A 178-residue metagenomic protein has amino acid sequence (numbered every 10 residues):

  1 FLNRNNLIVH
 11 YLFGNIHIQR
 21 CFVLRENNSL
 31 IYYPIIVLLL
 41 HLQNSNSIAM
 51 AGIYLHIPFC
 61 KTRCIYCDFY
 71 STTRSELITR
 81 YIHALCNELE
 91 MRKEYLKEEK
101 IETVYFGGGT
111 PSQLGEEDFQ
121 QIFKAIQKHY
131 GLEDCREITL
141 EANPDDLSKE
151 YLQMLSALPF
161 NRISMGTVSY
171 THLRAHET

Functional and structural regions predicted by a protein language model:
L2, L7, L12, S29 (+2 more regions): Short hydrophobic targeting helices and cationic amphipathic motifs that mediate membrane/organellar targeting
N15-H17: Intrinsic low-complexity, disordered N-terminal segments enriched in polar/charged/small residues
S45-G52, Y66, Y70-N161, R174: Conserved alpha-helical substructure of the radical SAM core
H56-F59, R63: Short pre-active-site segment immediately N-terminal to redox-active cysteine/selenocysteine motifs in thiol-based
T171-T178: Conserved small/polar residues in nucleotide/adenosyl-binding loops
